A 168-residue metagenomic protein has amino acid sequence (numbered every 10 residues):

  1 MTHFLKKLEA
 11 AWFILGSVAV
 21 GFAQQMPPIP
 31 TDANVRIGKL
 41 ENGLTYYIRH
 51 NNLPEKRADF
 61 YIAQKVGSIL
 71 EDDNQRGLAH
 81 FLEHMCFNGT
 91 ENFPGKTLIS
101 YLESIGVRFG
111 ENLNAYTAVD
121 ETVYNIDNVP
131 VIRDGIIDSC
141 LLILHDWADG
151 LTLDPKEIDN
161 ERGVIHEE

Functional and structural regions predicted by a protein language model:
M1-K6: N-terminal secretory signal peptides that target proteins for export/translocation
K7-A10, G163: Hydrophobic alpha-helical segments, especially transmembrane helices and their immediate juxtamembrane helical caps
L8, E41, E55-R57, G106 (+1 more regions): Short, solvent-exposed loop/turn segments at the edges of secondary structure
E9-G21: Bacterial N-terminal signal peptides
F13, P28, N52, N114-Y116: Generic marker of residues within folded, mature protein domains
P28-I62: Mature N-terminal segment immediately following signal peptide/propeptide cleavage in secreted/periplasmic
Q64-E168: Active-site-adjacent, His/Asp/Glu-enriched structural segments that form or flank metal-binding and acid/base networks
